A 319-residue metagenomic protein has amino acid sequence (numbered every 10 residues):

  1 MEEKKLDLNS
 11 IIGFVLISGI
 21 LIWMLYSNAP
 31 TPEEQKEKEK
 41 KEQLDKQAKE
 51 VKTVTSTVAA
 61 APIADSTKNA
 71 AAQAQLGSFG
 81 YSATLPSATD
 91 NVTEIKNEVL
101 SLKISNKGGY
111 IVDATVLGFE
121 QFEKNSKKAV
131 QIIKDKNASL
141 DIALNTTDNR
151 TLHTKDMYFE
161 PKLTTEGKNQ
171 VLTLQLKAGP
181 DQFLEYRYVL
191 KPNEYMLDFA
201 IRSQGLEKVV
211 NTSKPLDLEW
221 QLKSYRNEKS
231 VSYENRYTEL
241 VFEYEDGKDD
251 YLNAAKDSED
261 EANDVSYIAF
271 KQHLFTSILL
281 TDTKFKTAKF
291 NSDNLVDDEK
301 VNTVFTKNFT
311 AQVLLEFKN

Functional and structural regions predicted by a protein language model:
E2-E3, K36-E39, S66, T147 (+1 more regions): Generic N-terminal leader/processing signal
E3-K5, D45, Q182: Membrane-interface amphipathic helices and adjacent TM-edge segments
E3-P32: Hydrophobic alpha-helical transmembrane signal-anchor segments
F14, Q47, D217-L218: Surface-exposed interaction/ligand-binding surfaces
I17, Y26-A129, L174: Juxtamembrane extramembrane loops of integral membrane proteins
L85-N319: Soluble non-transmembrane domains of integral membrane proteins
